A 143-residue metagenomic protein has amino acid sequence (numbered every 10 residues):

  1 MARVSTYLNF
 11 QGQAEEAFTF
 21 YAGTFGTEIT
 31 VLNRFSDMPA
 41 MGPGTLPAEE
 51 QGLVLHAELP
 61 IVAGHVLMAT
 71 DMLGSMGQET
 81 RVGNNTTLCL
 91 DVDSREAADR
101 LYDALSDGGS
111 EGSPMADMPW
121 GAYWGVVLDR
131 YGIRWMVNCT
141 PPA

Functional and structural regions predicted by a protein language model:
A2, T30-N33, L55, I61 (+2 more regions): Vicinal oxygen chelate
T6-L8, T86-L88: A structural signal for short, well-ordered beta-strand segments
L8-G64: Core segments of cupin and vicinal oxygen chelate
